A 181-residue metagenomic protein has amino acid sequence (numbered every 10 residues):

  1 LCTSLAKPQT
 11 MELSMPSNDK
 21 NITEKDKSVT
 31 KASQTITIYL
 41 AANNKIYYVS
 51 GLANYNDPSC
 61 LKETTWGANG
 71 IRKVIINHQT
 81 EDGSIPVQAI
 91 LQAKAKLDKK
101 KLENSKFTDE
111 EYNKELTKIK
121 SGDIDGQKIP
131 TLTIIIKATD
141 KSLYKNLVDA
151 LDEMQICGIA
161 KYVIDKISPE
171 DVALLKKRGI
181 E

Functional and structural regions predicted by a protein language model:
T3-E181: Long, low-hydrophobicity, acidic/polar, solvent-exposed interaction domains
